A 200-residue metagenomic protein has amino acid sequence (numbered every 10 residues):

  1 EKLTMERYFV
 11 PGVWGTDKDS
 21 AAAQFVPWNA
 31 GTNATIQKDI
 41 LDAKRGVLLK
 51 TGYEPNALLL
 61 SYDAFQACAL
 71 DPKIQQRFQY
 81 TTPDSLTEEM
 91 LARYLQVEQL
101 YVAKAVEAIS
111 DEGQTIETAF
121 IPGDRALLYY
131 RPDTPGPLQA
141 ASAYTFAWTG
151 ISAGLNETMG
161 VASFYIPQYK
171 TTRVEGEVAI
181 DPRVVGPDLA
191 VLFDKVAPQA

Functional and structural regions predicted by a protein language model:
E1-E54, Y62-R77, Q199-A200: Alpha-helical scaffold segments that mediate packing/assembly in large oligomeric complexes
F25-G31, Q75-A200: Sequence/fold signature of self-assembling virion shell proteins
A57-S61, V102: A structural signal for short, well-ordered beta-strand segments and their strand-loop junctions that often border
L60-Y62, Y130-R131: Short His-Asn-centered micro-motif
